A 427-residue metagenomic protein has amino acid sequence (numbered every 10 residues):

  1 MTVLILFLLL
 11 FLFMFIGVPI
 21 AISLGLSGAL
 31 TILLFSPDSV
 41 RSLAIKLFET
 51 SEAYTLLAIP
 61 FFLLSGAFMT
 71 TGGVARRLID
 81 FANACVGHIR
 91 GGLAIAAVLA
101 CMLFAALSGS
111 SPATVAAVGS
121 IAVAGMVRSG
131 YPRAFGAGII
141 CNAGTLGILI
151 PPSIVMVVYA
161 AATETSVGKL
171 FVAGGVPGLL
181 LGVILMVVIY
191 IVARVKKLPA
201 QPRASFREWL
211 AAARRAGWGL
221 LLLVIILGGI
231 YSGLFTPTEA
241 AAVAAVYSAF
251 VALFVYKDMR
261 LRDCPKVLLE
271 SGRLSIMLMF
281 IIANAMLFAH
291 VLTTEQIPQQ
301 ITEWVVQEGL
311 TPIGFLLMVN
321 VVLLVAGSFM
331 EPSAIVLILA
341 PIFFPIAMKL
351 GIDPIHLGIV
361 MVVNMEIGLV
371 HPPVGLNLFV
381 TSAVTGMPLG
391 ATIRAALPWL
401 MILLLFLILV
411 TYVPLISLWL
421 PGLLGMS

Functional and structural regions predicted by a protein language model:
M1-S427: Alpha-helical transmembrane segments of multi-pass membrane transport proteins
